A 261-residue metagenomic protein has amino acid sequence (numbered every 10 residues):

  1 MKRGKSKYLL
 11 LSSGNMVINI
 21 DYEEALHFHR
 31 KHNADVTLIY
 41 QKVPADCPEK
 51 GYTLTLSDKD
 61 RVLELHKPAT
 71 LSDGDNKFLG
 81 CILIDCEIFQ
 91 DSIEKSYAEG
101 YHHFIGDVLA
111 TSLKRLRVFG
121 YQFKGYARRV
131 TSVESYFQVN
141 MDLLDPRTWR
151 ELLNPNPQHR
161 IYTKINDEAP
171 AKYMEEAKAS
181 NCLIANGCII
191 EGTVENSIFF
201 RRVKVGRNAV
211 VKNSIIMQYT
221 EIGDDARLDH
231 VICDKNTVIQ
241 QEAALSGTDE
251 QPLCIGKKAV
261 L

Functional and structural regions predicted by a protein language model:
M1-M141, I255: Unchanged
E87, K95-L261: Left-handed beta-helix
